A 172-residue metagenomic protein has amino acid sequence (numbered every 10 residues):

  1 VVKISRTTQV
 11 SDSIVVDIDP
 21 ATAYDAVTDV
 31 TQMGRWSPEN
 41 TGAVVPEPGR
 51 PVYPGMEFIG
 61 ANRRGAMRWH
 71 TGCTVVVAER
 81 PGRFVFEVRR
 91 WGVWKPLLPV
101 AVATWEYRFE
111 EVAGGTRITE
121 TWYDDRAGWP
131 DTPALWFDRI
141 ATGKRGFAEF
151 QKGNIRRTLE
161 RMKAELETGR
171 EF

Functional and structural regions predicted by a protein language model:
V1-P54: Hydrophobic ligand-binding cavity/cleft-lining segments
T7-V15, P20, E57, H70 (+3 more regions): Intrinsic-disorder/low-complexity, polar/charged segments enriched in Ser/Thr/Lys/Arg/Asp/Glu/Gln
D19, Q32, M67, T116 (+1 more regions): Short phosphate-engaging motifs
D19-T22, F150, N154, T158: Short amphipathic alpha-helical segments
T22-V27, M33, F58, V75 (+3 more regions): Hydrophobic pocket/interface hotspot
P38, R89, T121: Surface loops and adjacent helix of pleckstrin homology
V44-V100, T104, V112, G153 (+1 more regions): Glycine-rich portal/gate segments that line the openings of hydrophobic small-molecule binding cavities
V93-G153: Beta-strand/loop substructures that line and gate deep hydrophobic ligand-binding cavities in soluble
